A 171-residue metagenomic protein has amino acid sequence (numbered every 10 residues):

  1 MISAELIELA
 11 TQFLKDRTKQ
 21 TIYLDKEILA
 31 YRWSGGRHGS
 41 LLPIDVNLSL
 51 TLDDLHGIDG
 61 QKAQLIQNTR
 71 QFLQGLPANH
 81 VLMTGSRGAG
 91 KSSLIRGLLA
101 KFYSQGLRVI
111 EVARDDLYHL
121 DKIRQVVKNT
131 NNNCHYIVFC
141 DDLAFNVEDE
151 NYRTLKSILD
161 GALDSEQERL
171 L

Functional and structural regions predicted by a protein language model:
M1-P43: Interdomain "pre-motor" coupling segment immediately N-terminal to P-loop NTPase/helicase cores
S40-Q64: Dynamic helix-loop-helix/coil hinge segments at AAA+ ATPase domain boundaries and subdomain interfaces
I44-V46, R70-A78: Phosphate-binding P-loop
H56, D141-F145, D160: Catalytic acidic motif of RecA-like/P-loop NTPases
G60-Q74: Pre-Walker A adenine-sensing motif
G75-G97: Walker A/P-loop nucleotide-binding motif
K101-E148: AAA+/P-loop NTPase substrate/partner-engagement loops
K128-N129, N146-L171: Conserved catalytic/switch belt of AAA+ P-loop NTPases
